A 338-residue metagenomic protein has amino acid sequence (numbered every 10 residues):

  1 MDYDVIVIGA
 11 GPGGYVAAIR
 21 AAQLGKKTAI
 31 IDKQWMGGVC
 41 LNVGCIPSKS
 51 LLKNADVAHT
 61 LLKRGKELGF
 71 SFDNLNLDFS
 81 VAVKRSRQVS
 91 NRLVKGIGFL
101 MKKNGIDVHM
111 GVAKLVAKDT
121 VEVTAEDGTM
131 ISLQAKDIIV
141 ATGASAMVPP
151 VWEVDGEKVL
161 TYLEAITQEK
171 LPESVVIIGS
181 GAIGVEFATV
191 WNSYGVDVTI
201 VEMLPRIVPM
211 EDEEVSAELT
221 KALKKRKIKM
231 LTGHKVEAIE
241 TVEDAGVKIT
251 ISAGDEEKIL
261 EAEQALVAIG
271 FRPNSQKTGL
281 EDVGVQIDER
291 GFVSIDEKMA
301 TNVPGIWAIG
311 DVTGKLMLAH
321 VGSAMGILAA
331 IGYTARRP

Functional and structural regions predicted by a protein language model:
D2-Y3, I19-K26, I31-L171, T199 (+7 more regions): Glycine-rich flavin
Y3-I30, G184-S193: N-terminal Rossmann-like FAD-binding beta1-loop-alpha1 element of flavoenzymes
I6-I8, A113, L133-G143, I178 (+2 more regions): Short hydrophobic core segments
G9-G14, G143, G179-G184, G270 (+2 more regions): Conserved phosphate-binding and hydrolysis motifs of nucleotide-dependent enzymes
P12-A17, V39, V159, G184-F187 (+2 more regions): Short glycine/serine/threonine-rich phosphate/pyrophosphate-binding segments that cradle anionic phosphate groups
V16, R20-A21, C40, I138 (+3 more regions): Hydrophobic/aromatic ligand-binding patch that stacks against planar heteroaromatic rings of cofactors or nucleotides
D155-L171, I259-R337: FAD-site-proximal beta/loop scaffold in flavoenzymes
I177, A182-M203: Rossmann-like dinucleotide/phosphate-binding beta-alpha-beta segment
